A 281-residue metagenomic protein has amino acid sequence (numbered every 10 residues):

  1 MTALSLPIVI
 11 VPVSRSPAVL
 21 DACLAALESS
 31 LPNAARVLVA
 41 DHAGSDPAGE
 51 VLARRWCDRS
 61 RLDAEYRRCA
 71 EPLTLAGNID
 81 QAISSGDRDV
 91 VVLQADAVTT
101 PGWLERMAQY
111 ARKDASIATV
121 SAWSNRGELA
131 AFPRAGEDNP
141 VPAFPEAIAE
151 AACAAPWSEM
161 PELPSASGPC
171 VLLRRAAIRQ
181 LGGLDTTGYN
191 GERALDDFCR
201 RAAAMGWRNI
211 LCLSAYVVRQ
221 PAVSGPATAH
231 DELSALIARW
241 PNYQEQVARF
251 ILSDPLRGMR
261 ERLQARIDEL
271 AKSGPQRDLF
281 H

Functional and structural regions predicted by a protein language model:
M1-A26: N-proximal low-complexity "stem/linker" segments adjacent to membrane-targeting elements
A25-A34: Short, acidic, metal-binding catalytic loop of nucleotide-sugar glycosyltransferases
D41-E50: A conserved acidic beta->alpha catalytic loop
C69-G86: Glycine-rich, basic loop-to-helix element that forms the pyrophosphate-binding segment of sugar-nucleotide handling
D87-V98: Short beta-strand-to-loop acidic/aromatic patch adjacent to the donor-nucleotide binding site
V98-D138: Conserved donor NDP-sugar-binding/catalytic core segment of glycosyltransferases
M107, P164-G182, T187-Y216: A short, conserved alpha-helix in the catalytic core of glycosyltransferases
P140-P142, A149-A176: A recurrent flexible, glycine/aromatic-enriched loop bordering the glycosyltransferase active site that acts as
